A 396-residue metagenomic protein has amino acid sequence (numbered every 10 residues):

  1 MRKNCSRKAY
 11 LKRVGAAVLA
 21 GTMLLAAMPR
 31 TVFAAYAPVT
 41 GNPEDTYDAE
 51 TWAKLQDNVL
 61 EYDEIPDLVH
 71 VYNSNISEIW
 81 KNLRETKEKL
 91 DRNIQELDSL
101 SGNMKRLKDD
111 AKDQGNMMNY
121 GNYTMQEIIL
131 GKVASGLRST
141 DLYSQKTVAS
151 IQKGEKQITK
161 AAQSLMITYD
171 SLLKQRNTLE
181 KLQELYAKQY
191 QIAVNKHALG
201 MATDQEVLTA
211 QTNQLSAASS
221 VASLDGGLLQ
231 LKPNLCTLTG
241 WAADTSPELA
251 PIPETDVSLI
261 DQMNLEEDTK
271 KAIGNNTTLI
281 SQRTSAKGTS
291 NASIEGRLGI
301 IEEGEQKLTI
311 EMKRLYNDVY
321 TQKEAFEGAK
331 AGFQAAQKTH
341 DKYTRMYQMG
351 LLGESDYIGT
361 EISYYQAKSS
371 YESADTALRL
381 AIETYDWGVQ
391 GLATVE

Functional and structural regions predicted by a protein language model:
M1-A17: Bacterial Sec-dependent N-terminal signal peptides
K3, A35-S164: Short flexible linkers and secondary-structure junctions
L24-V32: C-terminal segment of classical bacterial N-terminal signal peptides
P38-Y62, A243, A250, I301-G304 (+2 more regions): Acidic, low-complexity, intrinsically disordered peripheral segments
I76-L107, A111, Q126, L130 (+10 more regions): Long amphipathic alpha-helices with heptad-repeat character, especially coiled-coil-forming segments used
I79-N82, T86, K174-S223, E324-E372 (+1 more regions): Charged, solvent-exposed structural "stalk/scaffold" segments of large extracytoplasmic/peripheral assemblies
D225-E267, E383-E396: Short, solvent-exposed, mixed-charge loop/turn linkers that connect secondary-structure elements
